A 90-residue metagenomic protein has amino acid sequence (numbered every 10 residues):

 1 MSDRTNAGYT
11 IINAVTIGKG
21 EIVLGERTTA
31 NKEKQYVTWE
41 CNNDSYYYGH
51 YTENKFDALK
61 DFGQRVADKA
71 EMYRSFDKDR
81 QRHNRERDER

Functional and structural regions predicted by a protein language model:
M1, T38, L59, N84-R87: Intrinsically disordered, low-complexity regulatory regions of eukaryotic regulatory proteins
M1-T16: Negatively charged, low-complexity tracts enriched in Asp/Glu with abundant Ser/Thr
Y9, Y36, Y51-T52, F62: Aromatic side chains
E21-G49, R65: Short aromatic-glycine-(Arg/Gly/Cys) micro-motifs in beta-strand/loop hairpins
E53-K69: A short, charged, amphipathic alpha-helix used as a generic interaction element across diverse proteins
F76-R90: Non-Sec secretion/translocation targeting segments of pathogen effectors
